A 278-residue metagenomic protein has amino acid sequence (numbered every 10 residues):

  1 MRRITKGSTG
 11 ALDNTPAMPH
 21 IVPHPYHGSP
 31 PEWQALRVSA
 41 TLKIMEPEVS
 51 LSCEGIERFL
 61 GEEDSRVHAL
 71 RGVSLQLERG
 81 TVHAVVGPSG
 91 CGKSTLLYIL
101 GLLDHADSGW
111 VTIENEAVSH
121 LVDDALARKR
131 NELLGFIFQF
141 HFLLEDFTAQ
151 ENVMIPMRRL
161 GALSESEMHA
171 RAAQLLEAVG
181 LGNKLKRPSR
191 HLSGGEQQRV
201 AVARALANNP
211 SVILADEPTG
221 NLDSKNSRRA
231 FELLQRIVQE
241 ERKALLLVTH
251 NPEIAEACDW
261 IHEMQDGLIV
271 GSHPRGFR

Functional and structural regions predicted by a protein language model:
D64-V67, V118-G135, S166: ABC ATPase NBD coupling module
V86-P88: The feature captures the beta-strand-to-loop junction immediately N-terminal to the Walker
G109-A117: Conserved ABC transporter NBD signature motif
F147-P156: Short coil-to-helix segment of the ABC ATPase nucleotide-binding domain corresponding to the Q-loop/switch region
P188-Q198: Conserved ABC ATPase signature
N209: Conserved catalytic motifs of ABC-family nucleotide-binding domains
I213-D216: Catalytic Walker B motif of ABC-type/P-loop ATPase nucleotide-binding domains
